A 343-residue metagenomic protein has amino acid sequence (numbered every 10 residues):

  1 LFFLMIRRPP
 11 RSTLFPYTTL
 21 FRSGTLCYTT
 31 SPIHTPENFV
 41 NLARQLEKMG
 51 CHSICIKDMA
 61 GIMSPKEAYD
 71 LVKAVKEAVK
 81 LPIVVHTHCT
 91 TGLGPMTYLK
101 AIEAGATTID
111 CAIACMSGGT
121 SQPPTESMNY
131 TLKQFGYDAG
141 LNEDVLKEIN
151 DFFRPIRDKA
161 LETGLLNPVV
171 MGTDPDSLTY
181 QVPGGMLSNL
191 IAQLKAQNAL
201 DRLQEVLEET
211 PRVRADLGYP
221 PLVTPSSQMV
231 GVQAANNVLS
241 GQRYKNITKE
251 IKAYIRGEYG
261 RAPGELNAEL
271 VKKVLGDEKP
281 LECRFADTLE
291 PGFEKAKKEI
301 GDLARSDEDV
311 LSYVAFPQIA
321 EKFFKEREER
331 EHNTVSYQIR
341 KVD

Functional and structural regions predicted by a protein language model:
M5-L20: Short, small-residue-biased leader/transition segments that mark boundaries at the very start of proteins
P16-G24, A68-V85, Y130-L141: Alpha-helix-loop-beta-strand connector modules within alpha/beta enzyme cores
R22-L26, I54-I56, I83-T87, I109-C111: Hydrophobic faces of well-ordered beta-strands that scaffold small-molecule active sites in alpha/beta enzyme cores
T25-N38, V84-G92: Active-site mouth loops of central-metabolism enzymes
N41-L42, G92-A104: Catalytic cores of alpha/beta
I54, G105, M128, T210: Conserved, mostly hydrophobic/aromatic
D58, A104-S121: Glycine-rich phosphate-binding active-site loops on the catalytic face of alpha/beta enzymes
N167, M171-S177, Q181, G185-D343: Terminal or standalone catalytic/regulatory effector modules within metabolic enzymes and repeat proteins
